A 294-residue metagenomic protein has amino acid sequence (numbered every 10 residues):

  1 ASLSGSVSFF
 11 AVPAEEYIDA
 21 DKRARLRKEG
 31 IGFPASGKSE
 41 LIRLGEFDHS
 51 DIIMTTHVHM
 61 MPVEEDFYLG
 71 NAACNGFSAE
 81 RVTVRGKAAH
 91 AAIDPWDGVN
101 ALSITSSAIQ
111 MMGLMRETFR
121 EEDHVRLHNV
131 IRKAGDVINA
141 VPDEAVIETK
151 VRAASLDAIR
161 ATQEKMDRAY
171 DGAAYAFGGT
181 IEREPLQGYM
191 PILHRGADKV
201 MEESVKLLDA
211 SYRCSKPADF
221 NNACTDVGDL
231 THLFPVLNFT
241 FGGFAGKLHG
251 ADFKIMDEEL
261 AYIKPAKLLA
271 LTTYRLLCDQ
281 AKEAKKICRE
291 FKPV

Functional and structural regions predicted by a protein language model:
L3-H128, G135-A140: Histidine/acidic-residue-rich, glycine-tolerant segments that coordinate divalent metal ions
S106-V294: Metal-dependent amide/peptide-bond hydrolase catalytic core, centered on the "pita-bread" metallohydrolase fold
